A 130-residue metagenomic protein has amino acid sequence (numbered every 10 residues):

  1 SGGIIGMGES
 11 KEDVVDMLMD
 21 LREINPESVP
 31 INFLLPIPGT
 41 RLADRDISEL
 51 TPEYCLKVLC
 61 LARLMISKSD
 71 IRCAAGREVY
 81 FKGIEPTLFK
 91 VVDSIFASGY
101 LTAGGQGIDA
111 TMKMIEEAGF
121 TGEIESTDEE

Functional and structural regions predicted by a protein language model:
S1-G3, C73: Structural beta-sheet core signal
G3-L18: Active-site glycine- and acidic-residue-rich loops that bind and position anionic ligands or nucleotide-like cofactors
M19-E130: Auxiliary Fe-S-binding modules of radical SAM enzymes
